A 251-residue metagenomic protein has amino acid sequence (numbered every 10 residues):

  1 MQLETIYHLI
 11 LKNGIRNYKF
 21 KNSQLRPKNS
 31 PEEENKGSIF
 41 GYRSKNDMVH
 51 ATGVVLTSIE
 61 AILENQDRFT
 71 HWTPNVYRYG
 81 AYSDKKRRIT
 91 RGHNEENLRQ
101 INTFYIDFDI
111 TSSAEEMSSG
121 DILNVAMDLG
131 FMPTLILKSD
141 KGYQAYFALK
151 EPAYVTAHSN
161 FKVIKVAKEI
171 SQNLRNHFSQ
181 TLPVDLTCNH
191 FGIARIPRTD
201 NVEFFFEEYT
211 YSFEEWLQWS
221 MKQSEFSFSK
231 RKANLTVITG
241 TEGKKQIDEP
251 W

Functional and structural regions predicted by a protein language model:
M1-T103, I110-A114, G120: DNA replication initiation on ssDNA origins
T70, T103-F104, T134, Y143 (+1 more regions): A broad, low-specificity signal marking well-ordered, structured residues that form hydrophobic/aromatic
T73, D107, L137, Y146 (+1 more regions): Residues in well-ordered beta-strands of folded domains
R91-S119, P152-W251: DNA replication initiation modules
R99-I101, L129-M132, S139-G142: Short, well-ordered loop/turn elements at secondary-structure boundaries
E115-L129: Short amphipathic alpha-helix segments
T134-K141, D185-N189: Short beta-strand
S139-P152: Short, conserved phosphate-binding/catalytic loop or strand-edge motifs used in phosphoryl-/nucleotidyl-transfer
